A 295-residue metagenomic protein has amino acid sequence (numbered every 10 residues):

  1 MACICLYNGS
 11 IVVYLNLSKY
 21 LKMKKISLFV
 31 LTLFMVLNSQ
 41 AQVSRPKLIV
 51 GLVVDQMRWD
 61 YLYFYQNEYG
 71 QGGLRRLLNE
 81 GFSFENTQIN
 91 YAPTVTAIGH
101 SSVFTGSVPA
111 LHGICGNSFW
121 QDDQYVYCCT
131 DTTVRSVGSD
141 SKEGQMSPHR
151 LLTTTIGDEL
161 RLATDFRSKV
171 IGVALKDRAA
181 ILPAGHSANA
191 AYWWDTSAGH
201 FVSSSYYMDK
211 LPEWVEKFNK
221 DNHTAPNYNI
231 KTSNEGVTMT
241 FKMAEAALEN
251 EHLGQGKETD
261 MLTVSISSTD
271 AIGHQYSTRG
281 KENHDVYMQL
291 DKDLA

Functional and structural regions predicted by a protein language model:
M1-R45: Bacterial Sec-dependent N-terminal signal peptides
I4, V108, G116-E258, S267-H274: His/Asp/Glu-rich, glycine-adjacent segments that coordinate divalent cations and/or stabilize oxyanion chemistry on
Q42-P46, E68-Y69, L78, T94-A97 (+2 more regions): Extracellular/periplasmic catalytic domains that process cell-envelope and extracellular macromolecules
R45-V50, E80-F84, L111, F166-V170 (+1 more regions): Loop/turn elements at helix/coil->beta-strand transitions in domains of secreted/extracellular proteins
P46-R58, L77, V103, L160 (+4 more regions): Beta-strand elements within well-structured catalytic alpha/beta cores of enzymes that handle phosphate/sulfate esters
R58-F64, I89, S141-S147, Y228-N234 (+1 more regions): Second-shell loop/turn segments in exported
L62-L111, K169-V173: Short, structured active-site-proximal loop/turn typified by the sulfatase FGly-forming signature C/S-X-P-X-R
Q71-R75, A97-F104, G116, T153-G157 (+3 more regions): Extracytoplasmic/secreted envelope proteins and their assembly/folding machinery, especially bacterial periplasmic
